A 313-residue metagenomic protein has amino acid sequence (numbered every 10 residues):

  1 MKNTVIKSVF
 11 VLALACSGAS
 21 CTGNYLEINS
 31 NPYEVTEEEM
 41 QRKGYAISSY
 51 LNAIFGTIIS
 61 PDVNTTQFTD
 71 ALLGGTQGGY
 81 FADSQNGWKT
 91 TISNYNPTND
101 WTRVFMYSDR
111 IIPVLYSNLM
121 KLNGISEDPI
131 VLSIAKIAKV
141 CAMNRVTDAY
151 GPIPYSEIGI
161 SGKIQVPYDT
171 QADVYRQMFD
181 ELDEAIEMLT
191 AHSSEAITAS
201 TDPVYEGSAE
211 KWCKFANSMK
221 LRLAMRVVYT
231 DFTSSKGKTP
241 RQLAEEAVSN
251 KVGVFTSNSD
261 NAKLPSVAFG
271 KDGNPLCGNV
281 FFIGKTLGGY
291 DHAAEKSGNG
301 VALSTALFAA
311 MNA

Functional and structural regions predicted by a protein language model:
M1, C21-N24, I54, V140 (+1 more regions): Terminal processing/anchoring signals of secreted or surface-associated proteins and related intramolecular
M1-S30: Bacterial Sec-dependent N-terminal signal peptides
K7, I47, I111-I112: Generic alpha-helical segment signature
C21-Y80, I125: Membrane-proximal, proline-rich intrinsically disordered regions
N31-Y33, M40, I158-I160, D260 (+1 more regions): Short capping/connector residues at structural and topological boundaries
I58, N144, E157, G284-K285: Pocket-edge structural micro-motifs
F81-N279: Structured, solvent-exposed acidic/aromatic patches
N274, G278-A313: Residues forming the flavin
